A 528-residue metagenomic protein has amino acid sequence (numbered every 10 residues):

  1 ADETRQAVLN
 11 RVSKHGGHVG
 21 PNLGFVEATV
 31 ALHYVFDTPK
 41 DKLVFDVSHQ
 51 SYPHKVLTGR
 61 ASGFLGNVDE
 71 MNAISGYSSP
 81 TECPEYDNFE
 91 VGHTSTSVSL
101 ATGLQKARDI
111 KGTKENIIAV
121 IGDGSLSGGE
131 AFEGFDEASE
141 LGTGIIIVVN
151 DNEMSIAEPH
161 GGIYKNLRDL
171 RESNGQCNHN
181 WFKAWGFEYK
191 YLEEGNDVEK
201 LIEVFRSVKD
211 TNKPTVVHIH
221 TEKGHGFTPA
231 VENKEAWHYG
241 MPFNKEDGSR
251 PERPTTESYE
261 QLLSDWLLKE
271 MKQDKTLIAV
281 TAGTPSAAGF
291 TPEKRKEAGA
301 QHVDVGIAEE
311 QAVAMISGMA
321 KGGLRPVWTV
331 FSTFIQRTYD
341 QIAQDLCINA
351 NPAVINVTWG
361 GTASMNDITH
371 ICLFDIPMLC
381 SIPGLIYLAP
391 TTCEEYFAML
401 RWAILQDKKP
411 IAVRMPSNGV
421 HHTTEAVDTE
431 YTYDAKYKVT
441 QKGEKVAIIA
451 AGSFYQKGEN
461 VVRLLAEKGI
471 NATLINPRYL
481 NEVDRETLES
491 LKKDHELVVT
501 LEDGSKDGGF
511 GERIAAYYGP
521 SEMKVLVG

Functional and structural regions predicted by a protein language model:
N10, H18-L141, L277, A282 (+1 more regions): Cofactor-binding active-site loop characterized by glycine-rich and histidine/acidic residues
P21, L43-D46, A119, I147-N150 (+11 more regions): General beta-strand structural signal in soluble alpha/beta enzymes
G59-L65, A107-R108, A131-G144, Y164-L167 (+5 more regions): A glycine- and small-aliphatic-rich helix-loop capping segment at beta-alpha/alpha-beta transitions that lines
S62-Y77, S139-A157, C347-W359, M378: A glycine-rich helix N-cap at a beta->alpha junction
D87-T256, E260-D265, L385-H495: Glycine-rich ThDP/TPP pyrophosphate-binding loop and its adjacent helix/strand module within ThDP-dependent enzymes
G129, Y191-T211, R295-L324, W328-D345 (+2 more regions): Glycine-rich, anion-gripping cofactor-binding loops and their flanking helix/strand elements in enzyme active sites
F227-R337, Q341-N351, Y433-A435, I449-G452 (+1 more regions): Non-catalytic terminal/interface segments that mediate subunit docking, oligomerization, and allosteric communication
K234, P242-T255, S364-N366, I386 (+2 more regions): Peripheral docking tails and interdomain loops at the edges of cofactor- or intermediate-handling domains
